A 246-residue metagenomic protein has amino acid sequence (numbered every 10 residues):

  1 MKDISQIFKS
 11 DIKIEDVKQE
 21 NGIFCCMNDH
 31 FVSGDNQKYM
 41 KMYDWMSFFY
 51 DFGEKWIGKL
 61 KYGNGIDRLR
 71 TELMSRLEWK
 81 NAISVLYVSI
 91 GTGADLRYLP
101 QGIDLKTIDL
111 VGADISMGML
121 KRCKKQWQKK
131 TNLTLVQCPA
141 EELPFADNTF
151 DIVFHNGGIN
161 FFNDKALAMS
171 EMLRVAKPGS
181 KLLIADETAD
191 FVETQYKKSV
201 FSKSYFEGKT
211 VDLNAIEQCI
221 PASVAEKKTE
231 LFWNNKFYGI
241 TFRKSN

Functional and structural regions predicted by a protein language model:
M1-M27: N-terminal accessory segments
K18-K80, A94-Y98, M119-R122, Q126 (+1 more regions): Conserved class I S-adenosyl-L-methionine
S84-E142: Class I SAM-dependent methyltransferase SAM/SAH-binding core
D114-I115, D164, E187: Short beta->alpha hinge that forms the Motif I/post-I loop of the SAM-binding pocket
E141-I152: A short acidic, Gly/Pro-enriched loop at the edge of an enzyme's catalytic core that lines a small-molecule cofactor
D151-D164: A short SAM/SAH-binding and catalytic strip from SAM-dependent methyltransferases
A166-P178: A short glycine-rich, Lys/Arg-flanked "PGG" loop and its adjoining helix->strand segment in the class I
K181-T241: C-terminal alpha-helical "lid/dimerization" subdomain adjacent to the S-adenosyl-L-methionine
